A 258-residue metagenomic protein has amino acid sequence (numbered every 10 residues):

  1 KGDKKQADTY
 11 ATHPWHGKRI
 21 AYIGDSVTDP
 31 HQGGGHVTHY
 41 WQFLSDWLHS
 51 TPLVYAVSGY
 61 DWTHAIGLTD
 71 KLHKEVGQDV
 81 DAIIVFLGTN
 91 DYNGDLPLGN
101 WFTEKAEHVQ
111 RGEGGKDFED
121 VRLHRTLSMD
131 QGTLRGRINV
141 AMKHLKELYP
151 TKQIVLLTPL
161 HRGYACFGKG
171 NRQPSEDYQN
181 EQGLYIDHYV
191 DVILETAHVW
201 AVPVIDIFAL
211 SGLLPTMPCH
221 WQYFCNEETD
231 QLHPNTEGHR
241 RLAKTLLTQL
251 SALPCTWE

Functional and structural regions predicted by a protein language model:
K1-D8: Short coil-to-helix leader/linker segments, especially the first N-terminal amphipathic alpha-helix with its helix
P14-Y22, V27-R137: Conserved SGNH/GDSL esterase-like catalytic core that processes O-acyl groups on lipids and polysaccharides
A21, L53, V155-L157, P203-I205: Hydrophobic/aromatic beta-strand patches that form the interior of the parallel beta-sheet core in alpha/beta enzyme
L87, T158-P159: A cross-domain feature marking catalytic cores of carbohydrate-active enzymes and several ubiquitous metabolic/repair
I138-M142, V190: Generic structural signal for well-ordered alpha-helices, preferentially at hydrophobic/aromatic core positions
Y149-Q153: A short helix->loop->beta-strand "cap" motif at the edges of active sites that frequently abuts
P159-E258: Catalytic His-Asp segment of secreted/periplasmic serine-dependent ester chemistry enzymes
